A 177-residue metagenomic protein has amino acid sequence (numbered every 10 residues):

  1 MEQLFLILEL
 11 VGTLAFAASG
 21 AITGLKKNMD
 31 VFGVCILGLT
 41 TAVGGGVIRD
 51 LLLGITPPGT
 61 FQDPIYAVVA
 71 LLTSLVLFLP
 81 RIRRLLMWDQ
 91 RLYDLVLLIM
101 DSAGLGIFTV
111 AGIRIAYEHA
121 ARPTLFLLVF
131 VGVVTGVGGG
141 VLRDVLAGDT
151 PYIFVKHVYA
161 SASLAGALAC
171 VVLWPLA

Functional and structural regions predicted by a protein language model:
M1-F5, L51-F61, A111-L127, V172-A177: Helix-coil boundary and interhelical linker segments in multi-pass alpha-helical membrane proteins
M1-L14, G59-T73, P123-G136: Structural signature of hydrophobic alpha-helical transmembrane segments
I7-S19, V34-T40, G44: The first (N-terminal) embedded transmembrane alpha-helix
A17-K27, V76-R91, V141-P151: C-terminal ends of transmembrane helices
A21, I36-T40, V47-L53, F130 (+2 more regions): Short, structured motif recognition centered on aromatic/hydrophobic residues
G38-G46, V96-A111, G132-V134, V158-V171: Small-residue-rich segments of transmembrane alpha-helices in multi-pass membrane proteins, especially helix faces
A70-R114: Ordered, amphipathic secondary-structure segments that act as subunit-interaction surfaces in large macromolecular
L127-V137, V141-A177: C-terminal transmembrane helix-loop-helix hairpin of multi-pass membrane proteins
